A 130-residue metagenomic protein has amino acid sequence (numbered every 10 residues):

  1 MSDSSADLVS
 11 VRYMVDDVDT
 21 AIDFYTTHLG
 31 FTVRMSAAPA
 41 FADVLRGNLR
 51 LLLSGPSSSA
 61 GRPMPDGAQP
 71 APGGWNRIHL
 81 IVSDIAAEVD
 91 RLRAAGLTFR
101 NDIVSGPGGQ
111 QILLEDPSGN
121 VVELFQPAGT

Functional and structural regions predicted by a protein language model:
M1-V9, T32-I81, V89-E115, Q126-T130: Vicinal oxygen chelate
M14: Catalytic core of Fe(II)/2-oxoglutarate
A21, Y25-H28, L92, G119: Conserved active-site tyrosine of GNAT-family acetyltransferases
A86, S118: Adenine-nucleotide cofactor-binding loop residues
V121-L124: Short glycine-/small-residue motifs
